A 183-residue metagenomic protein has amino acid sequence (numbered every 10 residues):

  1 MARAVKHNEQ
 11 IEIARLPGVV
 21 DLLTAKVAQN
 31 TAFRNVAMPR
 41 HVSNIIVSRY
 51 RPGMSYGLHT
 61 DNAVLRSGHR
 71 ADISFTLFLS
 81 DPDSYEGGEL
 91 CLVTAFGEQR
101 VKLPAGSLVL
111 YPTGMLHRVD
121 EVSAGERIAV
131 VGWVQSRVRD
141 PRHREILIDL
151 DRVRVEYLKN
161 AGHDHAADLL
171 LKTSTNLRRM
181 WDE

Functional and structural regions predicted by a protein language model:
M1-P39, N44-I46, I146-E183: Non-heme Fe(II)/2-oxoglutarate
T31-S43, S48-H143, L147-I148: Catalytic core of non-heme Fe(II) oxygenases with the double-stranded beta-helix
